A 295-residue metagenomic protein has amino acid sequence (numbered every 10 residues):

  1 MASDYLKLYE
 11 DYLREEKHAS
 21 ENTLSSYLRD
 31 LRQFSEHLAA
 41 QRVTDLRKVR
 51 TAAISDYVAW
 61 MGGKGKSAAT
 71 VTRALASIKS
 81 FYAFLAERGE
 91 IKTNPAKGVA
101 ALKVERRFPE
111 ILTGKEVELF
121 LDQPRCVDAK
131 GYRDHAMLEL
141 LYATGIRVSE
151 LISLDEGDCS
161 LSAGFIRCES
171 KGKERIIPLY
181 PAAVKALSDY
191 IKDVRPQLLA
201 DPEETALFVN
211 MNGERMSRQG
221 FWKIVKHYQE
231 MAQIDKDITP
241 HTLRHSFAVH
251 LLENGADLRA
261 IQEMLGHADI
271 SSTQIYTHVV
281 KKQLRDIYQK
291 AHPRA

Functional and structural regions predicted by a protein language model:
M1-A295: Conserved catalytic core of the tyrosine transesterase superfamily
